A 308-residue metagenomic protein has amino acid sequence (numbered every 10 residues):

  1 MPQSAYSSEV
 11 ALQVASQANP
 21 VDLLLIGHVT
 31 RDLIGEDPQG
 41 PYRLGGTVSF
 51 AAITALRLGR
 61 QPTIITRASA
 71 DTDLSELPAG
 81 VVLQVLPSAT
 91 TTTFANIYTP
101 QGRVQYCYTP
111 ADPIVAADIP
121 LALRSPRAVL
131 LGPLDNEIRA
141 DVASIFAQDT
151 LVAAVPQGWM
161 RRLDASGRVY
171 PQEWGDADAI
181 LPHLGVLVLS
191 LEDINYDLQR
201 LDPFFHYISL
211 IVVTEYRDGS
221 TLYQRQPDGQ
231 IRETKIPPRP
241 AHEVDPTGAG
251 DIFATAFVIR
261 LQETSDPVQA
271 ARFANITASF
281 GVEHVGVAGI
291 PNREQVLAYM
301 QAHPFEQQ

Functional and structural regions predicted by a protein language model:
P2-V21, E173, L201-Q308: Conserved phosphate-binding/catalytic region of the ribokinase-like
A11-P20, R31-Y42, R57-E137, D141-A153 (+1 more regions): Conserved N-terminal subdomain of the carbohydrate kinase-like
G27-V29, I252: Active-site metal-binding loops of divalent metal-dependent hydrolases
P38-R43, S166-Y170: Short glycine-enriched, charge-decorated loop/helix-capping segments at active-site entrances that position
P41-T54: Short catalytic helix/loop segments, enriched in acidic residues and glycine and frequently bearing histidine
A52-Q61, R260-Q262: Alpha-helix C-terminal capping segments
I53, F94-I97, G219-Y223: Short beta-strand scaffold segments in enzyme catalytic cores
A128-P203, I208, R217-G219, R225: Conserved beta-alpha-beta core of the PfkB/ribokinase-like small-molecule kinase fold
